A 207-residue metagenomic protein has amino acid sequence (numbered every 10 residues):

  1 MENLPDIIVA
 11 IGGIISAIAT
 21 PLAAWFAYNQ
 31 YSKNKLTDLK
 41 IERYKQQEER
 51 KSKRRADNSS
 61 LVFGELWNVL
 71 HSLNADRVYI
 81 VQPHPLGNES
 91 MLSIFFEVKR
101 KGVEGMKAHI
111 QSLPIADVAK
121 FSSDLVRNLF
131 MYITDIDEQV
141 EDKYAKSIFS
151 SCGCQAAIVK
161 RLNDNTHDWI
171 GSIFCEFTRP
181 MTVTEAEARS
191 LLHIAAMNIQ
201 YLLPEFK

Functional and structural regions predicted by a protein language model:
M1-A10: Short, strongly hydrophobic alpha-helical membrane anchors
V9-K101, L203-K207: Intrinsically disordered, low-complexity terminal regulatory regions
N58-L66, A116-V118, A188-A196: Well-ordered, non-membrane alpha-helical segments in soluble/globular domains
N74-D76, G153, W169: Short loop/turn motifs at secondary-structure junctions
L86-N88, R127-N128, N163-I170: Short, solvent-exposed coil/turn segments at beta-strand boundaries
E97-A156: Regulatory sensory and allosteric helical modules in signal-transduction proteins and certain transcription factors
Q155-D164: A short, aliphatic-rich beta-strand micro-motif
I170-K207: Juxtadomain coupling helices with adjacent low-complexity linkers
